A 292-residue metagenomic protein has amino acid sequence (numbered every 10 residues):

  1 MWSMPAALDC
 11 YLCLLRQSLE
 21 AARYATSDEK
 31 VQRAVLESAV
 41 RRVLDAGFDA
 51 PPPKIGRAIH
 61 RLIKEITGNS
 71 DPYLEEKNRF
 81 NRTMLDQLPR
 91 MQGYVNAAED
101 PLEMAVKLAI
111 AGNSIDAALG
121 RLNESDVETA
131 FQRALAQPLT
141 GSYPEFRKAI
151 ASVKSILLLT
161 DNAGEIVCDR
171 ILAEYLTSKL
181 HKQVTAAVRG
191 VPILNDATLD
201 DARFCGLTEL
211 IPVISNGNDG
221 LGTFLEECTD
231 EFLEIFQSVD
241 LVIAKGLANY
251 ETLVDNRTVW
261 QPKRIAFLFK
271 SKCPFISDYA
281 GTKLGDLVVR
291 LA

Functional and structural regions predicted by a protein language model:
W2-V153: Electropositive, gly/pro-rich neighborhoods at or near active sites that engage anionic ligands
S142-E145, C168, E231: Well-ordered alpha-helical segments embedded in enzymatic catalytic cores
K154-S155, K182-T185, R264: Residues at the starts of beta-strands that form the adenosine-phosphate
S155-L157, D240-L241: Structural motif
D161, V167-L172, A197-L199, L253-N256: A short secondary-structure junction signal
A163-T185: Histidine-anchored nucleotide/phosphate-binding helix
V188-P192, T198-A292: C-terminal functional extensions of proteins
